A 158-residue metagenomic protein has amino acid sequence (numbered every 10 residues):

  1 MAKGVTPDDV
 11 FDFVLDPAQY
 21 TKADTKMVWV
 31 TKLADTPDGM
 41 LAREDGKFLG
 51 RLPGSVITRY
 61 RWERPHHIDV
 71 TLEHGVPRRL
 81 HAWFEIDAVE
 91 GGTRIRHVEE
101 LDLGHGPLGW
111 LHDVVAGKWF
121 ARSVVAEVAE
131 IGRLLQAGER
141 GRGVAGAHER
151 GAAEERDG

Functional and structural regions predicted by a protein language model:
M1-D38, D157-G158: Hydrophobic ligand-binding cavity/cleft-lining segments
K3-D8, K32-D38, R61-H66, E85-R96: A short, structured loop/turn motif at beta-sheet edges
L41-F48, I68-G75: Short beta-strand segments that buttress and anchor functional surface loops
A42, L52-I57, R78-W83: Short, surface-exposed coil-to-beta transition loops
K47-G54, L103-P107: Short, cysteine-centered beta-strand-loop-beta hairpins and adjacent loop/turn segments enriched in charged/polar
V56-H67, K118: A short, surface-exposed beta-strand/turn
L72-V125, G158: Beta-strand/loop substructures that line and gate deep hydrophobic ligand-binding cavities in soluble
V128-G158: Short, highly charged C-terminal tails/helix-capping segments
